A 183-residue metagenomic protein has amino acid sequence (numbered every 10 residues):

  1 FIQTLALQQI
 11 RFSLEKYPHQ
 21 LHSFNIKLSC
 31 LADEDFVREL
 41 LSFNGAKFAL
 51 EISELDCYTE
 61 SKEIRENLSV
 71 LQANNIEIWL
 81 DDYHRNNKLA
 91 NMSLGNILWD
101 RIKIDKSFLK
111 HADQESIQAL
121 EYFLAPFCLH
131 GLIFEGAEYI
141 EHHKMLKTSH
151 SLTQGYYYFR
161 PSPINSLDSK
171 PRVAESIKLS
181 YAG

Functional and structural regions predicted by a protein language model:
F1-L68, G136: Catalytic core of bacterial c-di-GMP phosphodiesterases, primarily the EAL and HD-GYP domains, capturing alpha-helical
Q3, Q8-Q9, Q20, Q72 (+3 more regions): Residue-identity detector for glutamine
Q9, S13, F36-L40, E63-L71 (+4 more regions): A general structural detector for well-ordered alpha-helical segments in enzyme core domains, enriched
P18-H22, A73-N75, F127-C128: Short, surface-exposed connector motifs at secondary-structure boundaries
K47, E51-T59, E77, D81-G183: EAL-family c-di-GMP phosphodiesterase catalytic domain
N67, N74-N75, W79: C-terminal-biased hydrophobic
